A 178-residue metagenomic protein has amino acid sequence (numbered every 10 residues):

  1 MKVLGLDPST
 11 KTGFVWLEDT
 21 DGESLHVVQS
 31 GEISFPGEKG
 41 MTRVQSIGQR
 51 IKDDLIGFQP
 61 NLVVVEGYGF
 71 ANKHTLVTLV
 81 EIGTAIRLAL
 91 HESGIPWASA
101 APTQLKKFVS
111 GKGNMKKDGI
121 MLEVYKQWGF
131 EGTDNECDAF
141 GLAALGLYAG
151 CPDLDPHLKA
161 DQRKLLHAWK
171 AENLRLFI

Functional and structural regions predicted by a protein language model:
M1-I178: Phosphate- and other anionic-substrate recognition elements at nucleic-acid/protein interfaces
